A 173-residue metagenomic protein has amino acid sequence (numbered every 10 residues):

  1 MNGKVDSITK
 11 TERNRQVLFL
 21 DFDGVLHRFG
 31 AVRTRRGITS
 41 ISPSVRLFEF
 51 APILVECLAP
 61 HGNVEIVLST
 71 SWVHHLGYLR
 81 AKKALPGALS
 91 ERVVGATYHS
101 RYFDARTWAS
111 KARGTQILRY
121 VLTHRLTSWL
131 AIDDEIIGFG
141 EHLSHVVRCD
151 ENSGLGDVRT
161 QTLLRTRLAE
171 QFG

Functional and structural regions predicted by a protein language model:
G3-P60: Active-site neighborhood of HAD-like aspartate-dependent phosphohydrolases
E12, A59-E65, E170-G173: Secondary-structure boundary elements
N14-Q16, G62-V64, L126-S128, S144: Short coil/turn segments at beta-strand junctions that form active-site/ligand-binding loops
L20, S69-H75, I132-D134: Short His-Asn-centered micro-motif
L26, H74-L76, I137-F139: Short, active-site-adjacent cap segments at secondary-structure transitions
V45, H74-Y78, R106: Acidic-and-aromatic substrate-binding clefts and catalytic sites of carbohydrate-active enzymes
H61-K82: Substrate-recognition element of Asp-dependent hydrolases with the DxDx(T/V) motif
L79, K83-G173: C-terminal cap/substrate-recognition subdomain and adjoining C-terminal extension of metal-dependent phosphatase-like
